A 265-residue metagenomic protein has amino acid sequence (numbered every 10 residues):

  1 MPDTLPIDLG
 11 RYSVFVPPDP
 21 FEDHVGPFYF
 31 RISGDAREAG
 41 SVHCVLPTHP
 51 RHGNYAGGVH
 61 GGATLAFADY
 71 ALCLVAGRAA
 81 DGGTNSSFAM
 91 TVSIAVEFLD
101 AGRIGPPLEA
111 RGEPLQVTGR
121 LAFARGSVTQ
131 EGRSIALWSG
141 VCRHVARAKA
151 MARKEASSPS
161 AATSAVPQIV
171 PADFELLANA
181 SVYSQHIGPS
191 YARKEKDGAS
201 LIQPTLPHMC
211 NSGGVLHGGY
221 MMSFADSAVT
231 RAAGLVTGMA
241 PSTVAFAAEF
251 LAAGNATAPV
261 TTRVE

Functional and structural regions predicted by a protein language model:
M1-E265: Terminal targeting signals and extreme-terminal segments of soluble enzymes
